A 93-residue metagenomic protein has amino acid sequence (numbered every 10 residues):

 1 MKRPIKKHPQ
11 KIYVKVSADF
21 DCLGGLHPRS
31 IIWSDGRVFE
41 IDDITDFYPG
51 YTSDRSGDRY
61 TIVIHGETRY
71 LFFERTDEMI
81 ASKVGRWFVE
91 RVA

Functional and structural regions predicted by a protein language model:
M1-A93: Cysteine-centric segments in proteins
